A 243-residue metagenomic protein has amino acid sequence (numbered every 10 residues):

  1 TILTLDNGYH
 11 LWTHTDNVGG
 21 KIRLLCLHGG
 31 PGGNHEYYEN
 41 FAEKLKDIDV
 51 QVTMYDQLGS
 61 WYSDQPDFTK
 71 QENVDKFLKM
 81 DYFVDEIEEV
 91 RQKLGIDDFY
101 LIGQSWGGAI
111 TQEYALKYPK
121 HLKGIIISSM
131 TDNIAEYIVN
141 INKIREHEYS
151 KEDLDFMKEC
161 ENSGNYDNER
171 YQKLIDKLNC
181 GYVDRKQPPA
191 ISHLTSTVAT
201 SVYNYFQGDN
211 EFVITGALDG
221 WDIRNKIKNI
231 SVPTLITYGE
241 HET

Functional and structural regions predicted by a protein language model:
L5-G8, E36, V213-G220: Short gly/ser/thr-rich secondary-structure transition/capping motifs
D6-E72: Conserved HGGG/HGGXW glycine-rich cap/lid loop of the alpha/beta-hydrolase fold
M54-W106: Active-site loop/oxyanion-hole signature of alpha/beta-hydrolase fold enzymes
D97-N140: Conserved hydrolase catalytic core segment
G124-N165: Flexible "cap/lid" loop of the alpha/beta hydrolase fold
E148, E152-N225, V232: Alpha/beta-hydrolase
I230, I236-Y238: Short beta-strand/loop motif that positions the catalytic acidic residue of the alpha/beta-hydrolase fold
E240-T243: Acidic catalytic loop of the alpha/beta-hydrolase fold
